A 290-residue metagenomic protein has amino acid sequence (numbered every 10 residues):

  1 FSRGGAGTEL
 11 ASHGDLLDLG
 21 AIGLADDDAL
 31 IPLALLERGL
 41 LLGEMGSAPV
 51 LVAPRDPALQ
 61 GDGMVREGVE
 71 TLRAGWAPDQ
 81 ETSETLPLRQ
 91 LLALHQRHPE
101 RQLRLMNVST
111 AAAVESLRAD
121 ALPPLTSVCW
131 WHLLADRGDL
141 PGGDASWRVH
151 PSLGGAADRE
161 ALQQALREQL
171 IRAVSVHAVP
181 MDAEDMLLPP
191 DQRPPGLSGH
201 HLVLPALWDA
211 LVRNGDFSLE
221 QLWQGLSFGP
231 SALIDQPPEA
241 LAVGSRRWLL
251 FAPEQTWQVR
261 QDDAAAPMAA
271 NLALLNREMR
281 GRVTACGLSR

Functional and structural regions predicted by a protein language model:
F1-T8: Metal-cofactor-binding active-site regions of metalloenzymes
T8-V174: Histidine/acidic residue-rich metal-binding segments in metalloenzymes
L24, A53, L103, S127 (+5 more regions): Divalent metal-coordination and catalytic microenvironments
E37, L117-R118, M186-L188, D262-D263: Short amphipathic alpha-helical segments
T71, V128, D144, R148 (+4 more regions): Residue-level signal for pocket-adjacent positions within structured domains
L72-E100, R167-E168, A173, V179-F251: His/Asp/Glu-enriched, well-ordered alpha-helical/loop segment that forms or immediately abuts the divalent-metal
T110, W131, V179-M181, E254-T256: Short, glycine-/Ser/Thr-/acidic-enriched flexible segments
P189-Q192, S245-R290: C-terminal cap of metal-dependent C-N hydrolases
